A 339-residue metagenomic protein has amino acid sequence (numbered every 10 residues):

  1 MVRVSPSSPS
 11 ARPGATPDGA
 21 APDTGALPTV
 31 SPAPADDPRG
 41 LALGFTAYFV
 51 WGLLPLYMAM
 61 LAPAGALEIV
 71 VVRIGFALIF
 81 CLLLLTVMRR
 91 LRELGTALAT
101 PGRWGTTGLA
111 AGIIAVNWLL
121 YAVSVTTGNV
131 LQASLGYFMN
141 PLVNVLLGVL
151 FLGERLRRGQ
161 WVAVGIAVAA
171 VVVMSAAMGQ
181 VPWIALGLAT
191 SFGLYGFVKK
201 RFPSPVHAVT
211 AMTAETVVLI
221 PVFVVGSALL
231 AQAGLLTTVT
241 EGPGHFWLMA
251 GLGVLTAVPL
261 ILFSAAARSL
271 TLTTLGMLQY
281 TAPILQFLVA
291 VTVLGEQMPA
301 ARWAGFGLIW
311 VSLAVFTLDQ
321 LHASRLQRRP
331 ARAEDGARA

Functional and structural regions predicted by a protein language model:
V2-P9, I74, A176, V181 (+1 more regions): C-terminal-most transmembrane helix of multi-pass membrane proteins
V2-T46, I79-T107, R158, V206 (+3 more regions): Membrane-interface interhelical linkers
F45, F49-L53, Y57, G108-T127 (+4 more regions): Hydrophobic alpha-helical transmembrane segments of multi-pass membrane transport proteins, especially secondary
G52-L78, Q132, L194-L219: Juxtamembrane helix-loop-helix junctions in multi-pass membrane proteins
L61, I69, R73, S124-V125 (+6 more regions): Hydrophobic/aromatic residues within transmembrane alpha-helices of multi-pass small-molecule transporters
C81, G159-S175, L186-F192, A301-Q320: Hydrophobic transmembrane alpha-helices of multi-pass small-molecule transport proteins
V123, N140-Q160, I284-W303: C-terminal transmembrane-helix exit sites in multi-pass transporters
L135-M139, P203-V218, A257-T292: Helix-helix packing/entry segments at the starts of transmembrane helices
